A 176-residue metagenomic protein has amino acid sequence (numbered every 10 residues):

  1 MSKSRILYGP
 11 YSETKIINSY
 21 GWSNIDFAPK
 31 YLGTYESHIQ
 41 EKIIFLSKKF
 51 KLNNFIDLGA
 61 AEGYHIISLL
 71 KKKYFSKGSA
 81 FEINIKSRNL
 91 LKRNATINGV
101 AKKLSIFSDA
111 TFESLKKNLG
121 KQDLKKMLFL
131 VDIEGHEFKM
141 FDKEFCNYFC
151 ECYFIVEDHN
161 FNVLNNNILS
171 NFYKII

Functional and structural regions predicted by a protein language model:
M1-N94, G99-K103, N118-L124: S-adenosyl-L-methionine
Y20, A110, D158: Residues at the C-termini of beta-strands that transition into short coil/loop
L46, T111-F112, F145: Extended hydrophobic/Leu-rich segments
N53, Y74-S79, I83, D123-V131 (+1 more regions): Conserved acidic-Pro-Pro-aromatic motif
S87, E113, V163: Flexible, glycine-rich phosphate/dinucleotide-binding loops and adjacent beta-alpha linkers at cofactor/substrate
F107-L115, I133-G135: Conserved SAM/SAH-binding loop
K116-L119, Y173: A generic alpha-helix structural signal
